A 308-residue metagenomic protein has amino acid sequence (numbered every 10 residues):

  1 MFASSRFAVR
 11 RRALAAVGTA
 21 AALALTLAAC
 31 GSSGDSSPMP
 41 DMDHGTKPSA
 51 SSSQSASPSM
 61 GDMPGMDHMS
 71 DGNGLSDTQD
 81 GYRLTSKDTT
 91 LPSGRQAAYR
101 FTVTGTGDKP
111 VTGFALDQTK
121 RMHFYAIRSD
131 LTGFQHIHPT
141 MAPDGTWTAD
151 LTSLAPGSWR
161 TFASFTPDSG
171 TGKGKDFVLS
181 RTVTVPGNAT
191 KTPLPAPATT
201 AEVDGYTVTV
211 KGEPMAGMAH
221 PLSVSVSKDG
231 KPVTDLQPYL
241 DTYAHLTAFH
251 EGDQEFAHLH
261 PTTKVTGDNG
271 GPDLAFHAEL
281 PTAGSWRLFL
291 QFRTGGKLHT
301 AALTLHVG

Functional and structural regions predicted by a protein language model:
M1-A28: Sec-dependent bacterial lipoprotein signal peptides
L14, A28-D80, T184-A196: N-terminal low-complexity, Pro/Thr-rich disordered segments that flank secretion/membrane-targeting signals
S70-Q96, A198-M218: N-terminal edge beta-strand
Q96-K109, A163, A219-K231: Beta-strand-rich structural segments
P110-F114, G170-L179, P232-L236, L298-A302: Beta-sandwich strand segments
G133, P143-T148, G267-A275: Aromatic sugar-binding surface patches on proteins that engage polysaccharides or sugar-phosphate polymers
M141, T148-A155, L280-P281, F292: Residue-level recognition of secondary-structure-to-loop junctions
A189-H258, L274-F289, R293-T294, H299: Surface-exposed interaction/gating patches
